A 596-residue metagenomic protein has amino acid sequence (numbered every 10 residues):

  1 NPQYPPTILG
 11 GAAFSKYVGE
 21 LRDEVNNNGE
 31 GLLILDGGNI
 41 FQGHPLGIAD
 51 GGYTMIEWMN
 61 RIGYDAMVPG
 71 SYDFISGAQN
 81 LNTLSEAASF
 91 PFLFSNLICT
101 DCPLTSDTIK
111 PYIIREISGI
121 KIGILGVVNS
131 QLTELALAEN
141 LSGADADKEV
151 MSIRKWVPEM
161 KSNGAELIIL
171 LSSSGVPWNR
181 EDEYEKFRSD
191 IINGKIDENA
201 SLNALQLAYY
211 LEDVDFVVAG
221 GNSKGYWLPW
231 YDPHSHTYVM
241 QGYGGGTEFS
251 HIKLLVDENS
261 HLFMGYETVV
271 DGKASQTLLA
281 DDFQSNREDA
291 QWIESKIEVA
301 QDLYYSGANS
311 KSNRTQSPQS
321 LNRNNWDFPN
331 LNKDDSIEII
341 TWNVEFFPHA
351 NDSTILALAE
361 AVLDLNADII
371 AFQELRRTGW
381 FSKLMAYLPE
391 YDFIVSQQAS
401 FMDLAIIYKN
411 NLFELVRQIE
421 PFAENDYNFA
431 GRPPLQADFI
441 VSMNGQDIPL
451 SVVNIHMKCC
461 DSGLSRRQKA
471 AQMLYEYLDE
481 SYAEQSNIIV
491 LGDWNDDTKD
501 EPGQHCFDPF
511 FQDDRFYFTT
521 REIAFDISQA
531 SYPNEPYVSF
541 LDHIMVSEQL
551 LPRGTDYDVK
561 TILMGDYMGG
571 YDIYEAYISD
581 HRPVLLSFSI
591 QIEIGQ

Functional and structural regions predicted by a protein language model:
N1-D281, S285-E288, W292-S336, D352-S353 (+10 more regions): Acidic, metal/ion-coordinating pockets
H44-L46, E345-A350, N495-T498: Short acidic, Gly/Ser-rich segments with clustered Asp/Glu that frequently serve as metal-coordination loops in enzyme
L255-D257, E548, S587-E593: Short beta-strand-to-coil "C-cap" segments at the C-terminal boundary of structured domains/repeats, marking
D335-F347: An acidic-aromatic substrate-binding cleft motif
N487-I489, W494-D497: Extended C-terminal subregions enriched in glycine
P502, F511-D580, V584-S587: Feature marks hydrolase-like catalytic cores characterized by long aromatic- and Gly/Pro-rich stretches
I578, I594-Q596: Low-complexity, Gly/Ser/Thr/Pro-rich intrinsically disordered linker/tail segments
